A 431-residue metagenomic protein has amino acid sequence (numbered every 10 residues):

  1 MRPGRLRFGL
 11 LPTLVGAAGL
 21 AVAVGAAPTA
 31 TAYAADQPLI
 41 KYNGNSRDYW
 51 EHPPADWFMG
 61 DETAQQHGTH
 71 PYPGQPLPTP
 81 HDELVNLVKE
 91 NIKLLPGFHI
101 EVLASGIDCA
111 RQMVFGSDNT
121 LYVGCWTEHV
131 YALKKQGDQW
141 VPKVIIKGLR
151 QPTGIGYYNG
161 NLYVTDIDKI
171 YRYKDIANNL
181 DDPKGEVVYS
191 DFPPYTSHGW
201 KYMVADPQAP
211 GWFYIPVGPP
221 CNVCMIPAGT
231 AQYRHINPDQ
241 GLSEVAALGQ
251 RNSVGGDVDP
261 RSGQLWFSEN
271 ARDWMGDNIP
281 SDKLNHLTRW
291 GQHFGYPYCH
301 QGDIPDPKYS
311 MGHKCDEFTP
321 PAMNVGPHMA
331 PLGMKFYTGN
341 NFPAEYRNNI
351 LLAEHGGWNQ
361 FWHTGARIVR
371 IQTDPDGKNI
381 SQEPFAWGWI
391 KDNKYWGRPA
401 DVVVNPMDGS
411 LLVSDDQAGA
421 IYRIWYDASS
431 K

Functional and structural regions predicted by a protein language model:
D36-L95, W200, Q208, P219-V223 (+8 more regions): Beta-propeller domain segments
I100, A110, D118, P152 (+5 more regions): Conserved positions at the start
L103-I107, V144-G148, V188-Y195, V245-G249 (+2 more regions): Surface loop/turn motifs at the tips and blade-to-blade linkers of beta-strand repeat domains
A110-R111, Y131-G160: Blade-loop segments of beta-propeller domains
D118-N119, N159-G160, P210-G211, G263 (+2 more regions): Short coil/turn segments that connect the beta-strands within blades of beta-propeller domains
Y122-G124, V164, Y214-P216, W266-E269 (+2 more regions): Residue position within the beta-strands of beta-propeller blades
Q151, G156-Y158, D168-P207, P216-C221 (+2 more regions): Asp-box/WD-like beta-propeller blade repeats and closely related beta-sheet repeat scaffolds
